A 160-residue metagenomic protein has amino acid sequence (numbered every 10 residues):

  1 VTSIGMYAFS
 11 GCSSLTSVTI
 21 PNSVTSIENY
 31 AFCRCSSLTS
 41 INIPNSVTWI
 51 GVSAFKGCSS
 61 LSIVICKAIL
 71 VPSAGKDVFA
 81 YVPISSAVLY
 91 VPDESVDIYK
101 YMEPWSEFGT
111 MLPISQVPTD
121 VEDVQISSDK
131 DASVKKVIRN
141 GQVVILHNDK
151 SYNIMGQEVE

Functional and structural regions predicted by a protein language model:
V1-S3, C12-S26, C35-W49, C58-S73 (+2 more regions): Structural signature of tandem-repeat unit edges
V52-K56, S73-Y81, K100: Short, T/G/N/S-enriched strand-turn elements that build extracellular solenoid repeat scaffolds
Y101-D120: A recurrent domain-boundary module in secreted/ectodomain proteins
P118-E160: C-terminal outer-membrane/trafficking sorting elements
